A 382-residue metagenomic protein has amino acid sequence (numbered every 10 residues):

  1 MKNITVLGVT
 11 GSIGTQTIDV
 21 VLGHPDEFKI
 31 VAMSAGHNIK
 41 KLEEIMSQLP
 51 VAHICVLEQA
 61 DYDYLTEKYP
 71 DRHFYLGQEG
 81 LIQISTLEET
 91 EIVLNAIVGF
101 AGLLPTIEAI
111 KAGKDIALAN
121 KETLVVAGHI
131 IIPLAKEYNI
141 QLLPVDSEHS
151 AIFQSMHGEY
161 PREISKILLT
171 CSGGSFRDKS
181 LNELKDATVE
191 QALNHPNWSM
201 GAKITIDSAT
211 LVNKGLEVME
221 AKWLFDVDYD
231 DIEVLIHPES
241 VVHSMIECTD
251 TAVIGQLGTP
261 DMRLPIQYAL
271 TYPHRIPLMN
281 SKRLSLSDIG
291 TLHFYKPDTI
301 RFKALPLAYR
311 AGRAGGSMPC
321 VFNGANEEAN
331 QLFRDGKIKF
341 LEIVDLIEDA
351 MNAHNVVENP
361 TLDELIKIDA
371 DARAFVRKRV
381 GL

Functional and structural regions predicted by a protein language model:
M1-L382: Catalytic, metal-anchored helix/loop core of enzyme active sites in primary metabolism
